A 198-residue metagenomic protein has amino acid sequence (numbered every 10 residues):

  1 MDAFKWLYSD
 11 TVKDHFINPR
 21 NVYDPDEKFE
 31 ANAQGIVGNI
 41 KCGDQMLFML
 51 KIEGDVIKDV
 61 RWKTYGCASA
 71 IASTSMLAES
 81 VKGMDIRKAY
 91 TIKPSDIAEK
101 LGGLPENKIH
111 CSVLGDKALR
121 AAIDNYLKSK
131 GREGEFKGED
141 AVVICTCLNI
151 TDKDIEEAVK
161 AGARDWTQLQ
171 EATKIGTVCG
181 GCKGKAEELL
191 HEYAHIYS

Functional and structural regions predicted by a protein language model:
M1-S198: Domain-level signature for proteins that mediate thiol-based redox and metal-cofactor handling
